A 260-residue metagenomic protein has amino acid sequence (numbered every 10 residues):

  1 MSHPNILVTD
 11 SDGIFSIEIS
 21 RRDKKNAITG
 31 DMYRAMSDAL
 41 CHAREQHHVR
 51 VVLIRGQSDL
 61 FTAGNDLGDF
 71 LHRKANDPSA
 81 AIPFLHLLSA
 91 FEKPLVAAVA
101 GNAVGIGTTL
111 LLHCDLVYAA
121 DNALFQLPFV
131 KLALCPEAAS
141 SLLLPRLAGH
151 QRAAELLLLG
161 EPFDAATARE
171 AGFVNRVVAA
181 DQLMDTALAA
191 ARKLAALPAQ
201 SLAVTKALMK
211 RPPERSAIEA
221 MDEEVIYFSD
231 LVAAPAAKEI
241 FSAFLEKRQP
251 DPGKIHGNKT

Functional and structural regions predicted by a protein language model:
M1-Q57, H86: Conserved CoA-thioester-binding segment of acyl-CoA-metabolizing enzymes
M1-S16, S20, E161-A195, A203-R215 (+1 more regions): Amphipathic alpha-helical segments at domain termini/boundaries
I17, R21, M36, I54 (+6 more regions): Terminal peptide-recognition signature
D31, A35, A80, L87 (+5 more regions): Charged catalytic carboxylate motif
R34, C41, H48, G56-A90 (+3 more regions): Glycine- (often His-adjacent) and acidic-residue-rich active-site loop that binds/positions the CoA thioester
A81-L85, A191, M209, M221-E224 (+4 more regions): Hydrophobic alpha-helical core bundles mediating ligand binding, dimerization, or RNAP-core interactions
S89-Q200, I226, D230, A234-P235 (+1 more regions): Crotonase-fold acyl-CoA enzyme core
